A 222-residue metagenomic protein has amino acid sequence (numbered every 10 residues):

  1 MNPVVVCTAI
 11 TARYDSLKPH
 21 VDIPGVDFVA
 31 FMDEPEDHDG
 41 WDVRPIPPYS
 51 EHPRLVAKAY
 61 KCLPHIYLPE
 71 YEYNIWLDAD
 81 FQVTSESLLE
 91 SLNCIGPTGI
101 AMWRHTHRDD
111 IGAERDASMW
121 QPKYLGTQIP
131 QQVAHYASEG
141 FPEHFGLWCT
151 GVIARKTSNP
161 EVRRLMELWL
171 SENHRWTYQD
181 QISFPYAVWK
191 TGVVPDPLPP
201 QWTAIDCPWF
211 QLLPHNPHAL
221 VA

Functional and structural regions predicted by a protein language model:
M1-K58, Y67-Y71, R175-Y178, K190-V193 (+2 more regions): N-terminal anchoring/stem segment of glycosyltransferases
N2, P24, K61, L77 (+1 more regions): Residues that flank catalytic or metal-binding motifs in active/ligand-binding sites
L55-L63, S87-L89, S118-E139: Short acidic (Asp/Glu) patches
H65, L89-L92, A187-V188: Short active-site loop/helix that positions an aromatic residue
N74: Short aromatic/hydrophobic "clamp" motif used to bind/position activated sugar donors
D78-Q82: The conserved acidic donor/metal-binding loop of glycosyltransferases
V83-W120: Conserved donor-nucleotide/metal-binding helix-loop-beta segment in metal-dependent transferases, i.e., the alpha-helix
Y124-V221: Catalytic core and acceptor-binding pocket of nucleotide-sugar-dependent glycosyltransferases
